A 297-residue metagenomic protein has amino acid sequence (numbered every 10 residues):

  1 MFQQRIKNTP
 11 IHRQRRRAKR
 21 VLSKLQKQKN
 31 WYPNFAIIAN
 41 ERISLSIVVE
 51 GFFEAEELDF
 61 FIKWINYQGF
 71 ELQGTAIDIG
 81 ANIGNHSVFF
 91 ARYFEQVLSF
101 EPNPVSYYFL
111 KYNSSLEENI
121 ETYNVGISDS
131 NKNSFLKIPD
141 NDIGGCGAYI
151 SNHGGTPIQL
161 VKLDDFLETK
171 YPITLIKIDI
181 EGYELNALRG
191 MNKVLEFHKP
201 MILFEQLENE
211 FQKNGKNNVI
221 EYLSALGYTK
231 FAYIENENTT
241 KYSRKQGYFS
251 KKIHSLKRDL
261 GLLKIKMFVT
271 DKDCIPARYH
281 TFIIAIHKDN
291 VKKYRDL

Functional and structural regions predicted by a protein language model:
M1-N113, E117-N119, N152-T156, F166-Y171 (+2 more regions): S-adenosyl-L-methionine
V49-I77, N133-F135, D142-H198, E210-G215: Short internal loop-to-helix segment that lines adenine-nucleotide cofactor pockets
F89, Y93, A187-V194, N218-Y222: A short acidic, amphipathic alpha-helical/loop segment
F94, G227-Y228: Short, well-ordered alpha-helix to beta-strand connector turns
P104-D142: Core alpha/beta nucleotide-donor-binding catalytic domains of modification enzymes
K199-Q206: Conserved beta-strand signature within the Rossmann-like core of class I S-adenosyl-L-methionine
L207-N209, N236: Active-site beta-loop-alpha junctions enriched in small/polar residues
